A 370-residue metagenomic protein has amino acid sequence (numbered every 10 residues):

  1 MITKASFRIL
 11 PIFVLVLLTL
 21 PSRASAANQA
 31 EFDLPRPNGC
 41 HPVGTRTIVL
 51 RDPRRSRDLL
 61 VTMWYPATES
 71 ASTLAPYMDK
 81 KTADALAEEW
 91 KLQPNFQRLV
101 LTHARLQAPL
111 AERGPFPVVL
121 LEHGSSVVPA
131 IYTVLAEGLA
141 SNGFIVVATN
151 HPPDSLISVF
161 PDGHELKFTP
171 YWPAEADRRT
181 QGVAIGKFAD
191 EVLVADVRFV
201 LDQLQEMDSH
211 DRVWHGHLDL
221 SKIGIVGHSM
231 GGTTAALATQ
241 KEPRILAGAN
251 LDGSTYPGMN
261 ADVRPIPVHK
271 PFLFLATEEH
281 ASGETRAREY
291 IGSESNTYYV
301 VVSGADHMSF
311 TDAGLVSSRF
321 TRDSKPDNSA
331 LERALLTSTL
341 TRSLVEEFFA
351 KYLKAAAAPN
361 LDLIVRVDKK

Functional and structural regions predicted by a protein language model:
L10-T19: Bacterial N-terminal signal peptides
A27-V119, A330-A334, V345, A350: Domain-level recognition of soluble alpha/beta enzyme cores, biased toward histidine phosphatases/phosphomutases
E31, I291-K370: C-terminal catalytic-base region of ester-bond hydrolases, centering on the histidine of the charge-relay
W64-T68, T82-A85, A130-R178, S303 (+1 more regions): Active-site machinery of serine-nucleophile hydrolases
H103-F116, L121-V159, P257, H280-S282: Short substrate-entry loop that stabilizes the transition state in hydrolases
V159-H217: Alpha/beta-hydrolase active-site loop
F199-R264: Primarily recognizes the serine-hydrolase "nucleophile elbow" in alpha/beta-hydrolase and SGNH/GDSL folds
L246-M308: The feature captures the conserved acid-bearing segment of alpha/beta-hydrolase catalytic domains
